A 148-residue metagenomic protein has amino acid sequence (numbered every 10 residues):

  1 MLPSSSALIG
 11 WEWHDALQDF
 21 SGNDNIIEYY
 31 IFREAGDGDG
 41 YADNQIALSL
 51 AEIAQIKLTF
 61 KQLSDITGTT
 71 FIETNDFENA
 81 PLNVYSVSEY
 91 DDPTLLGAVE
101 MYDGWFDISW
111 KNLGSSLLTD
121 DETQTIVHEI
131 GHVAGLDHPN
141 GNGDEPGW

Functional and structural regions predicted by a protein language model:
M1-L48: Disordered inhibitory propeptide/activation segment of secreted metzincin zinc metalloprotease zymogens, centered on
N23, G38-N44, Y102, I108-W110 (+1 more regions): Surface-exposed intrinsically disordered loops and tails
D37-F77: Zn2+-dependent metallopeptidase catalytic core
D43-S49, S109-V127: Short pre-active-site segment immediately N-terminal to the catalytic Zn-binding motif
E52-T59, E122-I126, I130: Stable alpha-helical elements in mature extracytoplasmic
D76-E89: Acidic helix-start/capping segments at beta-turn-to-alpha-helix junctions
S86-D107, L117: Catalytic zinc-binding patch centered on the HExxH motif and its immediate surroundings that defines zinc-dependent
S88-D91, E100, T123-W148: The catalytic-center signature of Zn2+-dependent metalloproteases
